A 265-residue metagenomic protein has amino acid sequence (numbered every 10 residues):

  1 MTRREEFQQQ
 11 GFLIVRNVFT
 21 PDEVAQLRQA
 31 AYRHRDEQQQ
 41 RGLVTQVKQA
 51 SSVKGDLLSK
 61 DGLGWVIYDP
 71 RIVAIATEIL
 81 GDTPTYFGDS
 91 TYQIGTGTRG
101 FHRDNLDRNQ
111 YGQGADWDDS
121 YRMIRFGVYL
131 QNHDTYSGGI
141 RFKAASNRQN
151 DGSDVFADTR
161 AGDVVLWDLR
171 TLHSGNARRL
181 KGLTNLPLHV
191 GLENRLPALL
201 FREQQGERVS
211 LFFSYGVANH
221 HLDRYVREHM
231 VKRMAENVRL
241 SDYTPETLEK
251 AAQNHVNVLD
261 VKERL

Functional and structural regions predicted by a protein language model:
M1-T2, L265: Basic/polar N-terminal segments that are highly enriched at the extreme N-terminus, encompassing both cleavable
T2-Q9, R16-D116: Non-heme Fe(II)-dependent double-stranded beta-helix
G11-F12, G162: Catalytic palm active-site di-aspartate
I14-R16, T85-G88, R125, G139-F142 (+1 more regions): A structural signal for short, well-ordered beta-strand segments and their strand-loop junctions that often border
V47, D118-S120, R202-E207: A generic structural micro-feature
D89-S90, F126-V128, L211-Y215: A structural signal for short, well-ordered beta-strand segments
G97-V164, N176, L222-R224: Catalytic core of non-heme Fe(II) oxygenases with the double-stranded beta-helix
N147-L265: Conserved double-stranded beta-helix
